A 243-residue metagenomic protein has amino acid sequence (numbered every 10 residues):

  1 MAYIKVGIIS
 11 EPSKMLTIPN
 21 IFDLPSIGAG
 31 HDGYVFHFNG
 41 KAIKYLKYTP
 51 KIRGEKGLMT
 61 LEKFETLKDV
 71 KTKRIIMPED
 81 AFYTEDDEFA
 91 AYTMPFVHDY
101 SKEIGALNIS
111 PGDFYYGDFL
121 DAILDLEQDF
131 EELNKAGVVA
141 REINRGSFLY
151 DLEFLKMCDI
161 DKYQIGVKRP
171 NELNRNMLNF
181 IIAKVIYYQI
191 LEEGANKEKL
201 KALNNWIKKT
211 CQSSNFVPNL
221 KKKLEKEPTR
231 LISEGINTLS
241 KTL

Functional and structural regions predicted by a protein language model:
M1-I18, E55-M59, L224-L243: Regulatory N- and C-terminal appendages and interdomain linkers associated with kinase/kinase-like NTP transferase
G7, N20-Y83, S110-Y116: ATP-binding glycine-rich loop module of kinase domains
H37, F96, L149-D151: Conserved hydrophobic "DFG−1" position in protein kinase catalytic cores
K41, Y92, K156-D159: Protein kinase-like catalytic core scaffold
K73-A122: Conserved structural core of kinase catalytic domains
G117-E131, K135: Amphipathic alpha-helical segments that line or abut small-molecule/effector binding pockets and mediate allosteric
F130-Y150: Catalytic-loop of the protein kinase fold
D151-L243: C-lobe/activation-segment region of protein kinase-like
